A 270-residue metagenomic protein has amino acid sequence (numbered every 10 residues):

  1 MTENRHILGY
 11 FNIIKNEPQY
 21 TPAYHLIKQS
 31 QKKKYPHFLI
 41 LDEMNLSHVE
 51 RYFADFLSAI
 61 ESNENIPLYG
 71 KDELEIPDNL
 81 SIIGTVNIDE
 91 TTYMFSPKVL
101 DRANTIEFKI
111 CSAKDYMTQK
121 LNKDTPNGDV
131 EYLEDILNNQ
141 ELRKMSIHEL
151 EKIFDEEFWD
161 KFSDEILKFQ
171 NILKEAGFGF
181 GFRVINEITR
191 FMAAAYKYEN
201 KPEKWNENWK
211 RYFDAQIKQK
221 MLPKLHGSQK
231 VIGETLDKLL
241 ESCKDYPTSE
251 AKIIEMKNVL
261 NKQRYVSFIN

Functional and structural regions predicted by a protein language model:
M1-D135: AAA+ P-loop NTPase catalytic core and its hallmark functional loops
K123-N270: Alpha-helical lid/collar subdomain of P-loop NTPases
